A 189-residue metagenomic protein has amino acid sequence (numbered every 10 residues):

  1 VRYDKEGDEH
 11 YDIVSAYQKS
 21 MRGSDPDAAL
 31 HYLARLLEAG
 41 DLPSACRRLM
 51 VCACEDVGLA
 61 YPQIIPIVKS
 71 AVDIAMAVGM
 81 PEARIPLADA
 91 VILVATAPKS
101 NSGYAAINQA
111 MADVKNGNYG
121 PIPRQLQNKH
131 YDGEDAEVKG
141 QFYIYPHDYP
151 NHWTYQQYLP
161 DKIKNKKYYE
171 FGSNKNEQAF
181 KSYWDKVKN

Functional and structural regions predicted by a protein language model:
V1-H10, V14, Q18, S24 (+2 more regions): Conserved beta/loop motifs at nucleotide-recognition and modification sites
G23-W153, P160-N189: Terminal-proximal interaction/regulatory segments of ATP-powered molecular machines
